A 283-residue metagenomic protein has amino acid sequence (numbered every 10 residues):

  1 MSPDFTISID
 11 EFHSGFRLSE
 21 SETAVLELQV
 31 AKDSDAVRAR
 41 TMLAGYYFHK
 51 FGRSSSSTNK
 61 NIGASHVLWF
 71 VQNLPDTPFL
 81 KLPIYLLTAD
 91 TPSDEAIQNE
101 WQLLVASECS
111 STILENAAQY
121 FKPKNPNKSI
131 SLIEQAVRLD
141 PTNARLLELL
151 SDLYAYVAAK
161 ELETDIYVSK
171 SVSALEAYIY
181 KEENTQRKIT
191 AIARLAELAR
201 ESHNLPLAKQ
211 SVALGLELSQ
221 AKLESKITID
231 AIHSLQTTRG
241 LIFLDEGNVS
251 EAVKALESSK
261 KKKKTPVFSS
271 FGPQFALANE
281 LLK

Functional and structural regions predicted by a protein language model:
M1-R53, S57-S65, D76-F79: N-terminal leader/linker segments that initiate helical-solenoid repeat arrays
F12-V25, S56-S65, L87-N99, K122-I130 (+3 more regions): Helix-turn-helix repeat elements of alpha-solenoid scaffolds
F16-S19, F48-S56, Y85-P92, A118-N127 (+8 more regions): Short coil/turn linking the two alpha-helices of tandem helical-hairpin repeats
L26-R38, V67-L86, N99-T112, R138-L146 (+3 more regions): Flexible helix-coil transition and linker loops at the boundaries of alpha-helical arrays
M42, Y46-H49, P83, N116 (+5 more regions): "A position-specific structural signal for the A-helix of alpha-solenoid helical repeats
N59-P75, L256-K264, L282: TPR/TPR-like (Sel1-like) alpha-helical repeat modules
V168-S169, L175, N184-K283: Alpha-helical protein-protein interaction modules
